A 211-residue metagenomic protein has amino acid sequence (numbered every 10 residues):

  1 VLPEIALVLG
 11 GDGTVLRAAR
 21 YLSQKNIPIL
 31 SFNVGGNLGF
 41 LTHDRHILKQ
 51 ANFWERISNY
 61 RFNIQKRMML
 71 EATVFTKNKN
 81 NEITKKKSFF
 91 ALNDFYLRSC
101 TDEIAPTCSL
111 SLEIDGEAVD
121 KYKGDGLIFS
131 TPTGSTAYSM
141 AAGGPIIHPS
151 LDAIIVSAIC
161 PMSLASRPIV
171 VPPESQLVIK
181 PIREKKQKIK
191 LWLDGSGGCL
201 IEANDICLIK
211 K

Functional and structural regions predicted by a protein language model:
V1-I27, E55, N59: N-terminal glycine-/serine-/threonine-rich phosphate-binding loop
L9, S130, P181-R183: Short, well-ordered coil/turn residues at beta-beta hairpins and beta-strand->alpha-helix junctions within
G11-T14, G35, T133-S135: Short glycine-rich anion-binding loops that position phosphate/pyrophosphate groups of nucleotides and phosphorylated
R17-A19, F40-L41, S139-A141: Short glycine-/acidic-enriched loop or helix-start segments at secondary-structure transitions that form or flank
L30-F32: Generic beta-sheet signal
G35-D125: Catalytic core of DAGKc-family lipid kinases
K77, L97, S109, I114-A118 (+1 more regions): ATP/nucleoside-binding phosphotransfer catalytic cores, i.e., glycine-rich phosphate-binding loops
D120-A165: Gly/Ser/Thr-rich active-site loops/lids in small-molecule metabolic enzymes that frequently grip phosphoryl groups
